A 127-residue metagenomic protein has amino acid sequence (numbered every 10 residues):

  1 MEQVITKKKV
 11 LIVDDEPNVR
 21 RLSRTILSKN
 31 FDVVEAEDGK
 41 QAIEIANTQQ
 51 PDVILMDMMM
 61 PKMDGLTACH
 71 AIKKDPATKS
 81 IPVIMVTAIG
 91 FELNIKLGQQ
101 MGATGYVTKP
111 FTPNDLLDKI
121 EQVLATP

Functional and structural regions predicted by a protein language model:
P17-V34: Two-component/phosphorelay signaling modules centered on CheY-like receiver
F31-E37, I45, V107: Short hydrophobic/Thr-rich beta-strand motif most characteristic of the beta2 strand and flanking loop of CheY-like
Q49-L55: Active-site beta3 strand of CheY-like receiver
M60: Receiver (REC) domain active-site loop signature in two-component systems and cognate sites in sensor histidine kinases
F111-E121: C-terminal output helix
